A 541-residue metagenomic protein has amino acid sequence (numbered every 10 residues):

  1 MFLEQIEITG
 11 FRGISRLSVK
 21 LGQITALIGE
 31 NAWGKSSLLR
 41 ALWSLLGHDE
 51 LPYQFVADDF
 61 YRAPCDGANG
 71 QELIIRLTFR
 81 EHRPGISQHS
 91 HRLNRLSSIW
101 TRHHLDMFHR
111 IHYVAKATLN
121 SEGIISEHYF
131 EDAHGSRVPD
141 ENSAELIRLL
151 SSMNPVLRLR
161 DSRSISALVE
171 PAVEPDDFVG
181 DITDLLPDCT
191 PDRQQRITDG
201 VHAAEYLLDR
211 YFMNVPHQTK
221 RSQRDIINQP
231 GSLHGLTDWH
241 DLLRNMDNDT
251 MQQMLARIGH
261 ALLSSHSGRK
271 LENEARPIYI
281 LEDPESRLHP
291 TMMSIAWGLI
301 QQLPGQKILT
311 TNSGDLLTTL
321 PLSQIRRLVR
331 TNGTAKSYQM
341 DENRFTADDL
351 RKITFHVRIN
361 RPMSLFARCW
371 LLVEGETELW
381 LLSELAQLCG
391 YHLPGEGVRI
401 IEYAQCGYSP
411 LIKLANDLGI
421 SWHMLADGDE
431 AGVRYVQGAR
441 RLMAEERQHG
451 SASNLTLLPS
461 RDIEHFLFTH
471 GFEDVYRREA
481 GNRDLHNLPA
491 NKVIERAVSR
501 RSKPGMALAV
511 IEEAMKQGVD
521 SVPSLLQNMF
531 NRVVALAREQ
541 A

Functional and structural regions predicted by a protein language model:
M1-G47, H234-N360, W380: Switch/communication elements of ASCE P-loop NTPase nucleotide-binding domains
R40-H104: Conserved P-loop NTP-binding catalytic core
H48-E72, V138-A144, S265-E274, T310-T311 (+1 more regions): Flexible phosphate/Mg2+-sensing switch loops adjacent to catalytic phosphate-binding sites
P84, Q88-D188: Electropositive, glycine-dotted interaction segments that contact anionic polymers or phosphate-rich ligands
I165-P277: Extended helical coiled-coil dimerization/tether regions that scaffold and oligomerize large DNA-maintenance assemblies
L317-T318, S323-A431: RecA-like P-loop NTPase motor core
R434-A509: Activity-critical C-terminal alpha-helical subdomain
V510-A541: Terminal low-complexity/disordered tails
